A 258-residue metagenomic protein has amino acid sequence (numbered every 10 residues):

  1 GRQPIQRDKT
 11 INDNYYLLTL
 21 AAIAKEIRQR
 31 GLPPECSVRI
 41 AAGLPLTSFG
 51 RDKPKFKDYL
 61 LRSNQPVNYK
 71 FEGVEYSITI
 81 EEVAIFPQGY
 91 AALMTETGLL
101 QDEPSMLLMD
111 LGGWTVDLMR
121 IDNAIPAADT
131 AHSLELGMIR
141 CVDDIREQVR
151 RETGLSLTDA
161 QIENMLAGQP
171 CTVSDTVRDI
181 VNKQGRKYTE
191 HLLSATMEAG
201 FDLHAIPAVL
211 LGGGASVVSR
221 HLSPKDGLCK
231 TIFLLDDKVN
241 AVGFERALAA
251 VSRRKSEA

Functional and structural regions predicted by a protein language model:
G1-M106, I125-I139, A160-A258: Nucleotide/phosphate-binding catalytic cleft detector across ATP-hydrolyzing and phosphate-transferring enzymes
A91, G113-W114: Short, glycine/acidic-enriched loop or turn micro-motifs at the edges of active sites
L108-D110: Short hydrophobic beta-strand that contains or immediately precedes a catalytic carboxylate
G112-G113, G214: Short glycine-enriched loops at secondary-structure junctions
V116-R120: Short beta-strand scaffold segments in enzyme catalytic cores
D143, E147-R150: Long, charge-rich alpha-helical interaction segments
T153-L155: Short, basic interhelical loop/turn and adjoining N-cap of the next helix at nucleic-acid- or acidic-partner-contacting
